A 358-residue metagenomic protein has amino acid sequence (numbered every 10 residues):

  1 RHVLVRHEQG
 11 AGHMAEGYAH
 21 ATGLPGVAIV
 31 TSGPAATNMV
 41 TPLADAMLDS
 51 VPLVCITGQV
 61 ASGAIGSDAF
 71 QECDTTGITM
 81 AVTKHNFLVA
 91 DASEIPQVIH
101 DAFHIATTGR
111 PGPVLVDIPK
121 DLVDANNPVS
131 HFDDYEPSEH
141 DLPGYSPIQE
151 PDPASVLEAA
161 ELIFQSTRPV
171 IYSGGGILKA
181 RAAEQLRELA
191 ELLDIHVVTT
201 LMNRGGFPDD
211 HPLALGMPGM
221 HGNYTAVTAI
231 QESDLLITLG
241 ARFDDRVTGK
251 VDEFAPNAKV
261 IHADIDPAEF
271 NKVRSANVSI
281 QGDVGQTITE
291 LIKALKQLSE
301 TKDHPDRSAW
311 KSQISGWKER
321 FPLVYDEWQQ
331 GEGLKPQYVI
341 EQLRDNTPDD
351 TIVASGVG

Functional and structural regions predicted by a protein language model:
R1-P305, W328, Q342, N346-D349: N-terminal alpha/beta PP-like core and its mobile active-site loop of ThDP/TPP-dependent enzymes
T301-F321: Internal, active-site/partner-interface "lid" segment
S315-G358: Active-site diphosphate/adenylate-binding microenvironment
